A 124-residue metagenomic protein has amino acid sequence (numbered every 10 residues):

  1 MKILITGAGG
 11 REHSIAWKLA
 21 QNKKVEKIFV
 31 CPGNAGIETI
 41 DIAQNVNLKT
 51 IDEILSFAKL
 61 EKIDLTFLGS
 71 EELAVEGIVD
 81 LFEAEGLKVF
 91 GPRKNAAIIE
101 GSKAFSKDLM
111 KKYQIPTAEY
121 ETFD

Functional and structural regions predicted by a protein language model:
M1-N95, E100, F105: ATP-binding N-terminal substructure of ATP-dependent carboxylate-amine bond-forming enzymes
P92-D124: A conserved helix-loop-beta module that forms one wall/lid of the active-site cleft in ATP-utilizing catalytic domains
